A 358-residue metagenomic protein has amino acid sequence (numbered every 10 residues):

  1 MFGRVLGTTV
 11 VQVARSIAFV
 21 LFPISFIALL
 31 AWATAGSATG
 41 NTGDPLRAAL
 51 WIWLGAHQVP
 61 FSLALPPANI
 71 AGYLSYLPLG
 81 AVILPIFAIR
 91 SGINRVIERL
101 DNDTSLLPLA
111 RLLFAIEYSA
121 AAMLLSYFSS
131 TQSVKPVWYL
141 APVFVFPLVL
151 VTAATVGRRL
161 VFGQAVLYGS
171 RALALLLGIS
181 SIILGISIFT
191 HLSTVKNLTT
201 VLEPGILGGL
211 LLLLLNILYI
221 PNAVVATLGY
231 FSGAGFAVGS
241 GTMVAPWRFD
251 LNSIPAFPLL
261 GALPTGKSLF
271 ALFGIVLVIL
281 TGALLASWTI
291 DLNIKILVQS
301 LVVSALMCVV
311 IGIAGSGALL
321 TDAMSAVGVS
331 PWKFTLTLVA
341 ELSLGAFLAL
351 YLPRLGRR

Functional and structural regions predicted by a protein language model:
M1-L21, V151-L167, H191-I217, T265-I290: Cytoplasmic juxtamembrane interface segments
F2-L30, D103-R111, L140, G163-G178 (+2 more regions): Alpha-helical transmembrane segments and their helix-start/interface "positive-inside/aromatic belt" motifs in integral
F2-L84, G205-L272, I313-L336: Long, glycine/tryptophan/cysteine-rich extracytoplasmic
F2-V11, R15, I83-F114, S240-D250 (+1 more regions): Cytoplasmic juxtamembrane regions at transmembrane-helix boundaries
V11-R158, I183-L184, I188: Transmembrane-helix bundle segments that line or gate the permeation/cavity pathway in multi-pass membrane proteins
I70-N94, K267-T289, E341: Hydrophobic alpha-helical transmembrane segments
S105-L167, F189, A283-R358: Alpha-helical transmembrane segments of multi-pass integral membrane proteins, characterized by long hydrophobic
L173-L207, L214-A223, G229-A234: Non-cytosolic segments of integral membrane proteins
